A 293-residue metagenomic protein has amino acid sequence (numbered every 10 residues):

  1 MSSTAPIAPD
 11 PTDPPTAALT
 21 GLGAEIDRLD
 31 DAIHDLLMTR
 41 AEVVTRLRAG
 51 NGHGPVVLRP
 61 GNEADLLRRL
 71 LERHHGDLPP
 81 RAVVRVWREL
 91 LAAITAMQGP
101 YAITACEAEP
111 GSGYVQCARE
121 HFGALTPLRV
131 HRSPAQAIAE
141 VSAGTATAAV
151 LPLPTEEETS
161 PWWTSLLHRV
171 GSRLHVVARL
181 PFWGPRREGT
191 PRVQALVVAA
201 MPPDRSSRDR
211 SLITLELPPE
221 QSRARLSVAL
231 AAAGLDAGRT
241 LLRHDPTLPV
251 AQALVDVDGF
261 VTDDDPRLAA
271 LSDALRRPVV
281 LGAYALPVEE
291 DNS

Functional and structural regions predicted by a protein language model:
S2-S293: Domain-level signature for soluble enzymes in the chorismate/prephenate branch of the shikimate pathway
